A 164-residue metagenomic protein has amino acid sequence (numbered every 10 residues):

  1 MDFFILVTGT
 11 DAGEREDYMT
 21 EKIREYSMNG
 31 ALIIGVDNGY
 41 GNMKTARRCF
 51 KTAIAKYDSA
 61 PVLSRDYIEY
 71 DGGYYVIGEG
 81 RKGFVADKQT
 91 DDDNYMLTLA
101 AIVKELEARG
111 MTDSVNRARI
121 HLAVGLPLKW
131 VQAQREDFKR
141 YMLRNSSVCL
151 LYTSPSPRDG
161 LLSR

Functional and structural regions predicted by a protein language model:
F3-I5, G9: Short, positively charged and aromatic/hydrophobic N-terminal segments
D11-S27: Short, Gly/Pro- and small/polar-rich lid/capping loops
M28-A31, A118: A short, charged/proline- and glycine-enriched loop that marks the coil->beta-strand transition at the N-terminal
L32-N38: Two-metal-ion RNase H-like nuclease active-site motif
Y40-R135, L150-L151: Conserved phosphate-binding loops in N-terminal lobes of ATP-dependent enzymes of the actin/Hsp70/sugar-kinase
Q134-R144: Short, aromatic/basic amphipathic alpha-helical patches
L143-L151: Intrinsically disordered, low-complexity linker/loop segments enriched in Gly/Pro and charged/polar residues
Y152-S163: Single conserved hydrophobic/aromatic residue that forms the stacking wall/gate of nucleotide- or nucleobase-binding
